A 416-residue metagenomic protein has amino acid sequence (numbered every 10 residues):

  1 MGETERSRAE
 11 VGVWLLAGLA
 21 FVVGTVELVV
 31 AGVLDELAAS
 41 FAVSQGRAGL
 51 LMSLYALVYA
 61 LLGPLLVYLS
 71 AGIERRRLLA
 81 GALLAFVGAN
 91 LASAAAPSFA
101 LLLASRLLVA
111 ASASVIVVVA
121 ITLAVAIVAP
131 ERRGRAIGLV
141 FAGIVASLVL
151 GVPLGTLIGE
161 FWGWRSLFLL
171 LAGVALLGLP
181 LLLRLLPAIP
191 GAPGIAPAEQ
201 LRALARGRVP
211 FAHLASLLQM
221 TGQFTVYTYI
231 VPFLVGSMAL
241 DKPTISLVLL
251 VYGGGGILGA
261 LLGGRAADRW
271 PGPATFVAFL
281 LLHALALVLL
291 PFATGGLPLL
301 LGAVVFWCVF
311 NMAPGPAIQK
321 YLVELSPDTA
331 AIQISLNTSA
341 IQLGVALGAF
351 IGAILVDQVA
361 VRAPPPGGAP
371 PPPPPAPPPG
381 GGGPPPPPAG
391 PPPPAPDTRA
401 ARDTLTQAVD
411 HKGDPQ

Functional and structural regions predicted by a protein language model:
G12-Q45, G63-L66, V226-V231: Extracytoplasmic
A42, E74, A95-L101, A239 (+2 more regions): Helix-breaking motifs and short loop linkers at transmembrane-helix boundaries and internal kinks in secondary membrane
L61-A100: Conserved MFS/SLC helix-loop-helix module at the cytosolic interface between two early adjacent transmembrane helices
L62-E74, G259-P271, V356-D357: Helix-to-loop junctions at the C-terminal end of transmembrane segments in multipass secondary transporters
A85-A92, A100-L108, P298-F306: Paired small-residue
F99, S105-G143: Cytoplasmic helix-loop-helix junction between adjacent transmembrane helices in 12-TM secondary transporters
A172-A192, P378-P379: C-terminal membrane-cytosol helix-exit motif in multi-pass small-molecule transporters
P273-I318: C-terminal transmembrane helical hairpin of 12-TM major facilitator-type secondary transporters
